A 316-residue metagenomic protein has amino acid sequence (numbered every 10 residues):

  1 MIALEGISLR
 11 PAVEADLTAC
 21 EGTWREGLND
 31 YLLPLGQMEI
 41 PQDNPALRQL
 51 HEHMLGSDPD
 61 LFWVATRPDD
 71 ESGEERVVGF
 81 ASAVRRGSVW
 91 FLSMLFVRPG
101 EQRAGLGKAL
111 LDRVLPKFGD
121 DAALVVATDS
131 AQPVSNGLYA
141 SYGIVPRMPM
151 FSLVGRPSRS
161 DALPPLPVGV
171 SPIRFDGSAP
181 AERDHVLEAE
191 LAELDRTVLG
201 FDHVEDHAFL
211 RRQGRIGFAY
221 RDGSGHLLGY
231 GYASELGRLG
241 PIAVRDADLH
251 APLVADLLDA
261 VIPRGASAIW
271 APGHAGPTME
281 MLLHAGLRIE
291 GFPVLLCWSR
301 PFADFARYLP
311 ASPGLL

Functional and structural regions predicted by a protein language model:
M1-L4, E14-P34, D161-A162, R183-L194 (+1 more regions): A short, well-structured alpha-helix characteristic of acyl/acetyltransferase catalytic modules
I2, L17, E21-E74, R196-G217: Active-site rim helix/loop that mediates acceptor-substrate recognition in acyltransferases
F62-T66, G73-V84, F91-F96, G225-G240: Conserved beta-strand in the GNAT
L92-S93, K117-Q132, P263-G273, F292: Conserved GNAT acetyl-CoA-binding A-motif
M94-V97, R103-K117, N136-S141, A247-A260 (+1 more regions): Conserved acetyl-CoA-binding loop-helix of GNAT-fold acetyltransferases
P116, A140-M148, L283-G291: Conserved acetyl-CoA-binding loop of GNAT-fold acetyltransferases
V125-T128, V145-R159, I289-R300: Conserved catalytic-core motifs of GNAT/GCN5-like acyltransferases
S141-R238, D248: Amide-forming acyltransferase catalytic core, primarily the GNAT-like/NAT-type and related acyltransferase folds
